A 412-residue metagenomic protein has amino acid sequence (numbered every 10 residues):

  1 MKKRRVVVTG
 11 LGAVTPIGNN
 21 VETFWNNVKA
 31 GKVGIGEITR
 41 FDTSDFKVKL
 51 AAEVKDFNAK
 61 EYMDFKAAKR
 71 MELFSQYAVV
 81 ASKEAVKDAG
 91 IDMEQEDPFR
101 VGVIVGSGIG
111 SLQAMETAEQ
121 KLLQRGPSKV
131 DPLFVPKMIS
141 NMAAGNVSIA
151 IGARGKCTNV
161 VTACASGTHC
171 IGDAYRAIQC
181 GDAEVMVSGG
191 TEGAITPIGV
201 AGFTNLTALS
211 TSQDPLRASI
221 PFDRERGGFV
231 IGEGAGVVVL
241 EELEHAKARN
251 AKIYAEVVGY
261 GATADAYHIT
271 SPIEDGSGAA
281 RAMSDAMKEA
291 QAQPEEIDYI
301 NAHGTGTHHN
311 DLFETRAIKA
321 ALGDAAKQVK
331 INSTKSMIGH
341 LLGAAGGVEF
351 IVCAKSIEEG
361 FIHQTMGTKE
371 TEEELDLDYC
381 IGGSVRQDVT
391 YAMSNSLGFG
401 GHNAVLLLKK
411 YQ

Functional and structural regions predicted by a protein language model:
M1-A67, E244-E256, I351-T365, K409-Q412: ACP-dependent fatty acid/polyketide chain-elongation machinery
R5-T9, G36, D214-A290, Y299: Condensing-enzyme catalytic core mediating Claisen C-C bond formation in acyl metabolism
V8, F24-W25, K29-T162, T191-V200 (+2 more regions): Conserved beta-ketoacyl condensing-enzyme motif
E22-N27, Q113-P127, A177-C180, V200-Q213 (+3 more regions): A glycine- and small-aliphatic-rich helix-loop capping segment at beta-alpha/alpha-beta transitions that lines
A78-I91, S140-A144, S148-E192, V230-A251 (+2 more regions): Active-site-proximal alpha-helical scaffold in enzymes
A85-D97, A246-N250, M283-Y299, A321-A325: Phosphate/pyrophosphate-binding loops at sites that engage ATP/ADP/AMP, CoA/4′-phosphopantetheine, polyphosphate
Q124-D131, H169-G172, R176, E192-A248 (+2 more regions): Glycine-/small-residue-rich "gating" segment that lines the acyl/pantetheine channel and substrate pocket
D182-G227, Y260-E274, G304-D311, Q328-D378: Acyl-CoA/ACP chain-elongation machinery
